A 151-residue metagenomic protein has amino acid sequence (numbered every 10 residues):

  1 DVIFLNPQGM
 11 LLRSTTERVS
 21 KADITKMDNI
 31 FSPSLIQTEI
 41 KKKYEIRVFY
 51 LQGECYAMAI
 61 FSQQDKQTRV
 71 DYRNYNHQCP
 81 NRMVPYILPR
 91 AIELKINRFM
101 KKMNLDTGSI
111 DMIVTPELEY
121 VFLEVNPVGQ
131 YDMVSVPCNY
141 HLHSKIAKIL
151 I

Functional and structural regions predicted by a protein language model:
V2-L88, L94, F99: Phosphate-binding site of ATP-dependent enzymes
M10, Y56, G108, V121-E124: Protein kinase-like catalytic core scaffold
Y86-L94, K101-L105, V114-I151: C-terminal active-site "lid" helix and adjoining low-complexity regulatory extension at the edge of ATP-using catalytic
I110-M112: Hydrophobic residue at the +6 position relative to the catalytic HRD Asp in the kinase catalytic loop
